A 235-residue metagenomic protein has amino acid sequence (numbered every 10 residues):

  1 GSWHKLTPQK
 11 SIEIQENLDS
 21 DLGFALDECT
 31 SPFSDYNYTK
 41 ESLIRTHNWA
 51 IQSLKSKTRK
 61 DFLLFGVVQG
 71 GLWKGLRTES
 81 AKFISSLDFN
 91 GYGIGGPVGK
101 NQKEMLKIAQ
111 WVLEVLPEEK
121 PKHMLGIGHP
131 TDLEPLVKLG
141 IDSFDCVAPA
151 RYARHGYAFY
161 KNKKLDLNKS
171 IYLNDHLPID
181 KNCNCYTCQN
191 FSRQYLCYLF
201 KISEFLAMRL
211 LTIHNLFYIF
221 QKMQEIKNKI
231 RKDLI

Functional and structural regions predicted by a protein language model:
G1-F89, E118: Active-site entrance/lid segments in N-terminal catalytic domains of soluble metabolic enzymes
D27-F33, D180-I235: C-terminal extensions of enzymes
E41-S42, N162-K163, K222-I226: Alpha-helix boundary/capping detector
I44, S56-I179, C183: Glycine-rich phosphate/ribose-binding loops and adjacent secondary-structure elements that form binding surfaces
H47-L54, L113, Q224-K227: Structural signal for well-ordered, non-membrane alpha-helices
